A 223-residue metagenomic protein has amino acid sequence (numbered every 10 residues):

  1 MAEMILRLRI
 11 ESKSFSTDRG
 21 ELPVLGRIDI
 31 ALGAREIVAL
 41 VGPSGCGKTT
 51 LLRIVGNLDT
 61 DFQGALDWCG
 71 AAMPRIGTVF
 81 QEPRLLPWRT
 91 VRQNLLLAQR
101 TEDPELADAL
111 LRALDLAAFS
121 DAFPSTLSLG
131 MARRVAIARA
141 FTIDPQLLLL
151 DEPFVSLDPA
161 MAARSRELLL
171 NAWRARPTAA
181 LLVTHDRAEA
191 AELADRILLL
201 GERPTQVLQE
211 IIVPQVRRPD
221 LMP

Functional and structural regions predicted by a protein language model:
V41-P43: The feature captures the beta-strand-to-loop junction immediately N-terminal to the Walker
G56: Helix-to-loop junction immediately C-terminal to a conserved catalytic motif
P104-F119, L168-N171: Conserved ABC ATPase "signature" region
F123-L127, M131: Conserved ABC ATPase signature
D144: Conserved catalytic motifs of ABC-family nucleotide-binding domains
L148-E152: Catalytic Walker B motif of ABC-type/P-loop ATPase nucleotide-binding domains
P159-A163: Helix N-cap at the start of a conserved alpha-helix in ABC-type nucleotide-binding domains
